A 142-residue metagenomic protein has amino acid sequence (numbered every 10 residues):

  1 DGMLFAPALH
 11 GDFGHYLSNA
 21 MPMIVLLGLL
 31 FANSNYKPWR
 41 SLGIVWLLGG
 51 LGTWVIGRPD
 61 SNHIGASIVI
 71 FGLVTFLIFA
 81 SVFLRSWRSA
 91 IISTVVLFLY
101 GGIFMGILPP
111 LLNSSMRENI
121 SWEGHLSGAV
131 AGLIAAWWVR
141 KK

Functional and structural regions predicted by a protein language model:
D1-K142: A detector for small-residue-rich transmembrane helices and their helix-helix packing motifs
